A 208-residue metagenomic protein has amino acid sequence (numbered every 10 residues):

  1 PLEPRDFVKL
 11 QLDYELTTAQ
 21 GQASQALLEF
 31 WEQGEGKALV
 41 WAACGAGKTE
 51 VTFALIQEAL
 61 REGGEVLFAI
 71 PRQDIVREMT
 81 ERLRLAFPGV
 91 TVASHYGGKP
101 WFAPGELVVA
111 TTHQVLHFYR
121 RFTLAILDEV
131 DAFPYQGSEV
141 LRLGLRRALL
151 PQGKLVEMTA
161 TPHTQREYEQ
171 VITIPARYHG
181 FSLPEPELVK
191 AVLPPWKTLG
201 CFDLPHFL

Functional and structural regions predicted by a protein language model:
P1-E15: Cys/His-rich short segments
L12-G36: N-terminal pre-P-loop "Q-motif" helix
Q33-Q57: Walker A/P-loop
G64-R72, L208: Conserved RecA-like ASCE P-loop NTPase motor core of nucleic-acid helicases/translocases
R72-I75, W101, V115, D131-F133 (+1 more regions): Residues immediately C-terminal
E78-F122: Conserved motor-coupling elements within RecA-like helicase/translocase cores
H113-E157: SF2 helicase catalytic motif II
E169-L208: Conserved interdomain linker/interface between the two RecA-like ATPase lobes of SF2 helicase motors
